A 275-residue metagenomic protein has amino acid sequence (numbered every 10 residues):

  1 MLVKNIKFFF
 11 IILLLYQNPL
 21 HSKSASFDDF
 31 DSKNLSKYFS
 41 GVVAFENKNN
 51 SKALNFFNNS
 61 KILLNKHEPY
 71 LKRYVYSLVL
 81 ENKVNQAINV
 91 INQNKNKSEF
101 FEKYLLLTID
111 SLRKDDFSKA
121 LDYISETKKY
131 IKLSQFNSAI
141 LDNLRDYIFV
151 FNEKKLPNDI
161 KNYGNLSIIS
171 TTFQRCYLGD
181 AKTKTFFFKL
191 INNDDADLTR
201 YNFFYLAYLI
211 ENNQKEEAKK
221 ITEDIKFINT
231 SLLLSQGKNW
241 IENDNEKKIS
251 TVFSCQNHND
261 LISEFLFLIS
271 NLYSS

Functional and structural regions predicted by a protein language model:
L2-S24: Classical Sec-dependent N-terminal signal peptides that target proteins to the secretory pathway
P19-Y74, L80, D260-L268: N-terminal leader/linker segments that initiate helical-solenoid repeat arrays
F30-K37, L64-L71, K97-L106, K119 (+6 more regions): Generic helix N-cap/helix-start motif at coil->alpha-helix transitions
N47, E81, K114, V150-N152 (+2 more regions): Structural motif corresponding to the intra-repeat A-B loop/turn of tetratricopeptide repeats
L54-N58, V84-N96, S118-I131, N152-L166 (+3 more regions): Alpha-helical repeat scaffolds
E68-R113: Mid-chain, structured segments of secreted extracytoplasmic proteins
